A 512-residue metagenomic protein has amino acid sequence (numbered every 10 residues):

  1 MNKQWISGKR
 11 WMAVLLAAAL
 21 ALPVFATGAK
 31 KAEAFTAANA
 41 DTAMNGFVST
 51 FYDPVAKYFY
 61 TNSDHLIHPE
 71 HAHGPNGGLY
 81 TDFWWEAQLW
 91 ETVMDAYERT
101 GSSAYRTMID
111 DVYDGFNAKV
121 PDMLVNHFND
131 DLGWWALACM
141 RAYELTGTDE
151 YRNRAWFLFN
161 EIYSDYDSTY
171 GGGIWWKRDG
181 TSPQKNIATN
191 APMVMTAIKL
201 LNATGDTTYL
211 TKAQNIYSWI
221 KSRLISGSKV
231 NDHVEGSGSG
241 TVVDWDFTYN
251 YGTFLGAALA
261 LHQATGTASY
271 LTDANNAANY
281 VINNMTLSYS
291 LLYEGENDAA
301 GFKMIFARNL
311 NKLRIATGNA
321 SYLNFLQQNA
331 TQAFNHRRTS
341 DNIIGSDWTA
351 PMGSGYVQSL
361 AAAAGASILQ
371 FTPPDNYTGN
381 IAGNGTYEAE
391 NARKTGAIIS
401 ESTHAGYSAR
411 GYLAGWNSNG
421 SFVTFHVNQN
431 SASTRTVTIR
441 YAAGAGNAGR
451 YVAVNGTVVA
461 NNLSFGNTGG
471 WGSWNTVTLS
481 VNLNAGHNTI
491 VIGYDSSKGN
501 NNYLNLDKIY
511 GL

Functional and structural regions predicted by a protein language model:
N2-L15: Bacterial N-terminal signal peptides that target proteins for export
V14, G379-L512: Extracytoplasmic
V14-P23: Bacterial N-terminal signal peptides
L22-A34: Sec-dependent signal peptide cleavage junction
F35-W90, A96-D130, A142-Y143, K185 (+2 more regions): CBM-like carbohydrate-recognition segments
Y97, Y143-G147, L201-G205, H262 (+3 more regions): Short coil/turn linking the two alpha-helices of tandem helical-hairpin repeats
R106-A203, L210-T211: Extended ligand-binding groove/face enriched in aromatic
N190-M193, A197-L201, Y209-A258: Active-site cradle of extracellular carbohydrate-active enzymes
